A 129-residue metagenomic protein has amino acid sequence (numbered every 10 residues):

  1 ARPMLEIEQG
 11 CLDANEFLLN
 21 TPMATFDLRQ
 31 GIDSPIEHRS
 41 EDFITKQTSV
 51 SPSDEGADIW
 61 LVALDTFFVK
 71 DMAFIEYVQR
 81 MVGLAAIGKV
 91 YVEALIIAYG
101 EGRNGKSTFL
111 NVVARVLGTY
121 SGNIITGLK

Functional and structural regions predicted by a protein language model:
A1-N15: Accessory, often N-terminal, substrate/partner-engagement and coupling regions that sit outside the core NTP/cofactor
C11-A14, L18, P22-K129: P-loop NTPase catalytic core of nucleic-acid-dependent motor ATPases
